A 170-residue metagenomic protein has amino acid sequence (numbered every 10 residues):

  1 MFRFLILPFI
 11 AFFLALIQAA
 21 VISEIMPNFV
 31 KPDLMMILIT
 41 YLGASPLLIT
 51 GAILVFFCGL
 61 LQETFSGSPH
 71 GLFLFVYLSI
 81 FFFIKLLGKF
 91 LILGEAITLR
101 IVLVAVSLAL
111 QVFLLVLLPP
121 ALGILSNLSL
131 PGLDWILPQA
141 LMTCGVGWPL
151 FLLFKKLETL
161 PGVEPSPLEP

Functional and structural regions predicted by a protein language model:
M1-P170: Terminal, non-globular segments
